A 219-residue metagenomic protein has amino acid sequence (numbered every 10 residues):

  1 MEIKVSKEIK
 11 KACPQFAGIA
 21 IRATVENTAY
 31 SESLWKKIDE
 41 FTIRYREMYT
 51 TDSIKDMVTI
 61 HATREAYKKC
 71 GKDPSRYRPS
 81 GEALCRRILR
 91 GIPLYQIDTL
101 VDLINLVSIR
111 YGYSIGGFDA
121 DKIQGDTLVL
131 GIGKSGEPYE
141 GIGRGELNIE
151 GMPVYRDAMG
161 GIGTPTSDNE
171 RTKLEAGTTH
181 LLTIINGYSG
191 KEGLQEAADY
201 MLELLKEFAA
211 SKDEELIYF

Functional and structural regions predicted by a protein language model:
M1-F219: Charge-biased, low-complexity intrinsically disordered regions
